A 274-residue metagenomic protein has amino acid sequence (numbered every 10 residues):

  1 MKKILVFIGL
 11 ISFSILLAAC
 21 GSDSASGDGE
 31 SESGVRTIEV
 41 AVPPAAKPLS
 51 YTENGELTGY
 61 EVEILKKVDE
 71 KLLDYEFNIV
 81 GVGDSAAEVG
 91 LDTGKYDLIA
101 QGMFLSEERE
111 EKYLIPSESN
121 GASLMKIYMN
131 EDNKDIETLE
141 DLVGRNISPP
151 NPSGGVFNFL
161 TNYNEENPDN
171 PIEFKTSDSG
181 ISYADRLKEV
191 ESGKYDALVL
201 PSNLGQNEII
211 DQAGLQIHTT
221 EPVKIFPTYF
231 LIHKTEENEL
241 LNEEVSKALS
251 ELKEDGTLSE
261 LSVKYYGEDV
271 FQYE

Functional and structural regions predicted by a protein language model:
L16-A19: C-terminal motif of bacterial Sec signal peptides marking the signal peptidase cleavage site
G21, V62-L72, N133, L139-G154 (+1 more regions): Extended ligand-binding regions for polar small-molecule ligands
S22-G27, Y75-N78, G154-S177, L249-E274: Ligand-binding clefts/hinges and TM-proximal coupling segments of bilobed small-molecule sensing domains
G27-M103, S179: Extracytoplasmic small-molecule ligand-binding "clamshell" domains of the periplasmic binding protein/Venus flytrap
P43-P44, G121-M129, I210-L249, E268-E274: Periplasmic-binding protein-like
P44-K47, L57-D69, K126-I181, N203: Bilobed "Venus flytrap"/periplasmic-binding protein-like clamshell domains and structurally analogous long
N78-D141: Acidic, polar ligand-binding/catalytic clefts
D92, G102-K112, N158-N162, K188-I225: A ligand-binding cleft/hinge motif common to bilobed small-molecule-binding domains
